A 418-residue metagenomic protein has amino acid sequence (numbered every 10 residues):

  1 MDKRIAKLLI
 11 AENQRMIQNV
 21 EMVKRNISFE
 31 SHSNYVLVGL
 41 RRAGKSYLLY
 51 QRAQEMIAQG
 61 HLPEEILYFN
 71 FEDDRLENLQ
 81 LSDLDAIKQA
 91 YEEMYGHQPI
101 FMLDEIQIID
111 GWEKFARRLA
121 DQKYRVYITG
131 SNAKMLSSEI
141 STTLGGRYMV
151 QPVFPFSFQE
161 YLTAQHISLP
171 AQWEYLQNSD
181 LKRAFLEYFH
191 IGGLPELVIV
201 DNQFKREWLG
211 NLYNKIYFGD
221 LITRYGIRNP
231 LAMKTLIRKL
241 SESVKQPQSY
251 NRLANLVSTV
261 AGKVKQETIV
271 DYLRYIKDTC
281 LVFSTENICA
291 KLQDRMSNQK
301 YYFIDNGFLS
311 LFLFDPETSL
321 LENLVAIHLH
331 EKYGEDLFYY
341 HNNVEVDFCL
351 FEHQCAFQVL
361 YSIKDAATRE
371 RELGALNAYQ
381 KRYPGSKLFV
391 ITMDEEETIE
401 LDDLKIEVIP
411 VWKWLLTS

Functional and structural regions predicted by a protein language model:
D2-N13, A133, E139-Q246: Interdomain motor-coupling "hinge/lid" segment immediately C-terminal to the ATP-binding subdomain of NTP-driven enzymes
N13-H32: Pre-Walker A adenine-sensing motif
L37: Hydrophobic anchor at the beta1->P-loop junction of P-loop NTPases
K45: Conserved lysine of the Walker
L48: Hydrophobic positions on the alpha1 helix immediately C-terminal to the Walker A/P-loop
E65, I199-A356: Accessory nucleic acid-recognition modules appended to NTPase machines
L67-H97: Short glycine-rich substrate-engagement loop in P-loop NTPases that contacts/grips substrate
E395-S418: Domain-level recognition of nuclease-like catalytic cores that cleave nucleotide substrates
